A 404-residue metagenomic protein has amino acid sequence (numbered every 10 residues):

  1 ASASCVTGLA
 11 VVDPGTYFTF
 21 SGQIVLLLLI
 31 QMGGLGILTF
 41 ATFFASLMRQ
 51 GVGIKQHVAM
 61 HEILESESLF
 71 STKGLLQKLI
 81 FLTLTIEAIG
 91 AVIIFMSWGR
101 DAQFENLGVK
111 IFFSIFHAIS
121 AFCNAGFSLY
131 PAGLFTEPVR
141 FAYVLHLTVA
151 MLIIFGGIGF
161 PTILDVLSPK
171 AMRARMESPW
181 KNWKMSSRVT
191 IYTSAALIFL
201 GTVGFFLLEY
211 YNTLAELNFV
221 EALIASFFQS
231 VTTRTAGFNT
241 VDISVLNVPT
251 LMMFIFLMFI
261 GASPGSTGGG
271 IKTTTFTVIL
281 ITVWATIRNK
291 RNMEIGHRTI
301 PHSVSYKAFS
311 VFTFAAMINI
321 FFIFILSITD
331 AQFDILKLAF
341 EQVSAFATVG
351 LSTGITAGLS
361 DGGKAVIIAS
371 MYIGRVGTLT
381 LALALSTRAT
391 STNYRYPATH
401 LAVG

Functional and structural regions predicted by a protein language model:
A1-G404: Membrane-proximal intracellular helices of multi-pass ion channels
